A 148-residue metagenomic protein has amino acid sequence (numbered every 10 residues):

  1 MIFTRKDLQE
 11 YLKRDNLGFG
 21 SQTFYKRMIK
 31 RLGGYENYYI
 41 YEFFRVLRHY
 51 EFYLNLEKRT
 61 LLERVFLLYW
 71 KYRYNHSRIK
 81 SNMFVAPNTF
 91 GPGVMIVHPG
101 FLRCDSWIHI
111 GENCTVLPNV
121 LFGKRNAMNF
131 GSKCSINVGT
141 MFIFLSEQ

Functional and structural regions predicted by a protein language model:
M1-S81: Terminal amphipathic alpha-helical/low-complexity segments used for targeting or macromolecular assembly
T4, L62-E63, M141-Q148: General structural signal for secondary-structure boundaries
A86-P87, G91-G93, V97-S106, G111-E112 (+4 more regions): Left-handed beta-helix
